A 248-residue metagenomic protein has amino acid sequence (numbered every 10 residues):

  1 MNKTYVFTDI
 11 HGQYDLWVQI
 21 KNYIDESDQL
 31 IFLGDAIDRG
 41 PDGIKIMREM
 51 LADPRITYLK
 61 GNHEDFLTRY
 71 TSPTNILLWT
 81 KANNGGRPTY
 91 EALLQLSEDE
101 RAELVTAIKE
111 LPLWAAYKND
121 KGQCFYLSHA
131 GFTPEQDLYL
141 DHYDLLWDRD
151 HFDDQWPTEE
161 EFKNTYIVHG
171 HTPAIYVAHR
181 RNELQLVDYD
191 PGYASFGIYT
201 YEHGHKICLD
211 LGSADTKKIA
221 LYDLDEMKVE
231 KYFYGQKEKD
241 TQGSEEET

Functional and structural regions predicted by a protein language model:
M1-E49, D53: N-terminal active-site segment of His-dependent metallophosphoesterases
K3-H11, C124-G131, I207-L209: Active-site-proximal beta-strand elements of phosphoester/diester hydrolases
V6-F7, N75, A115, P134 (+3 more regions): Catalytic phosphate/metal-binding cores of nucleic-acid and nucleotide-processing enzymes, i.e., regions that mediate
D9, D35, M50, G61-N62 (+6 more regions): Divalent metal-coordination and catalytic microenvironments
H11-D15, D38-P41, E64-T68, E135 (+2 more regions): Active-site environment of divalent metal-dependent phosphoester hydrolases
G40-A116, K121-Q123, D148, D153-P157: Active-site neighborhood of divalent metal-dependent phosphoester bond hydrolases
N119, Q123, S128-F132, G170-P173: Short, well-ordered beta-to-alpha junction loops that form the rim of enzyme active sites and present histidine/acidic
E159-T248: Acidic, His/Gly-rich catalytic cores of divalent-metal-dependent hydrolytic chemistry
